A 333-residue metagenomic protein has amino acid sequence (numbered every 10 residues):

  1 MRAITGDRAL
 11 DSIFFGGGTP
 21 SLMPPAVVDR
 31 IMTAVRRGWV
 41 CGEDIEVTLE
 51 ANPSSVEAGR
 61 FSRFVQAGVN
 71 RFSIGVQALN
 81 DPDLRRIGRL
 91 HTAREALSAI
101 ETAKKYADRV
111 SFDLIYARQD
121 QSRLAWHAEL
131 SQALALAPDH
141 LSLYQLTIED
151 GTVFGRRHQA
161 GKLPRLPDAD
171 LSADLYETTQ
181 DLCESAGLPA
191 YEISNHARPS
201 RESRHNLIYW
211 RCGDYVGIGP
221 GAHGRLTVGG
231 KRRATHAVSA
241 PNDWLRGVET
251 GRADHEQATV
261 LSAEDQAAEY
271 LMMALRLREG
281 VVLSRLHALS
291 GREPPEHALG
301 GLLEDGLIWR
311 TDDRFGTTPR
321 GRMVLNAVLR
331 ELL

Functional and structural regions predicted by a protein language model:
M1-S290: C-terminal scaffold of the Radical SAM
V281-L283, H297-G300, R310: Charged substrate- and nucleic-acid-binding regions of tRNA-handling and nucleotidyl-transfer enzymes, centered on
S290-E304: Short amphipathic alpha-helical interaction segments
L303-D313: A short, conserved structural fragment
R314-P319: Minor-groove-contacting beta-hairpin "wing" of winged helix-turn-helix DNA-binding domains
R320-L333: Short, amphipathic alpha-helical interaction segments positioned at domain boundaries
